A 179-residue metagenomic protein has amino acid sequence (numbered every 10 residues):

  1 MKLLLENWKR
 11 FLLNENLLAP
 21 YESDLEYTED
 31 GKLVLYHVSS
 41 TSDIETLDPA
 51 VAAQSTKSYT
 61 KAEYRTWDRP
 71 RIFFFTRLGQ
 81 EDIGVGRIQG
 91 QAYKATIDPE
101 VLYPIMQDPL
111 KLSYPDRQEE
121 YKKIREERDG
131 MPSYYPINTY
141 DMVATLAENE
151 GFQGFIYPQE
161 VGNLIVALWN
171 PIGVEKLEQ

Functional and structural regions predicted by a protein language model:
M1-N16: Short acidic, low-complexity intrinsically disordered linear motifs used for protein-protein interactions
L17-F73, G79-Q179: Active-site and NAD+-binding cores of ADP-ribose-processing enzymes
